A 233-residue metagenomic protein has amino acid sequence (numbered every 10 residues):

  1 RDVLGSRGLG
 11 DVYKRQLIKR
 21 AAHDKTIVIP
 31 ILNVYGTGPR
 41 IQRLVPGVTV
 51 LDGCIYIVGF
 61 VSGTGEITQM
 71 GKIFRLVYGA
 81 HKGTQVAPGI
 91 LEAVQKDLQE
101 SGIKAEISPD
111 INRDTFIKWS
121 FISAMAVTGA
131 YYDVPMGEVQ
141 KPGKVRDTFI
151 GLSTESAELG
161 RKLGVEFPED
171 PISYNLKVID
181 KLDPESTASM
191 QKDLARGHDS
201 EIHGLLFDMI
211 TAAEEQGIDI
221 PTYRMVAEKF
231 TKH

Functional and structural regions predicted by a protein language model:
D2-Y13: Single conserved hydrophobic/aromatic residue that forms the stacking wall/gate of nucleotide- or nucleobase-binding
Q16-A21, R40, L44: A short acidic, amphipathic alpha-helical/loop segment
R20-Y35: ADP-ribose/adenylate-binding Rossmann-like module
A22-H23, V45-P46, M209: Short conserved AdoMet
I27, T49, D219-P221: Proline-centered loop/turn at the N-terminus of a beta-strand
L32-D114, K118: Rossmann-fold dinucleotide-binding core
Q99-E100, I150-H233: NAD(P)-dependent Rossmann-like dehydrogenase/reductase catalytic/cofactor-binding core
N112-Q140, K144-A157, D183-P184: Active-site-proximal catalytic alpha-helix in oxidoreductases
